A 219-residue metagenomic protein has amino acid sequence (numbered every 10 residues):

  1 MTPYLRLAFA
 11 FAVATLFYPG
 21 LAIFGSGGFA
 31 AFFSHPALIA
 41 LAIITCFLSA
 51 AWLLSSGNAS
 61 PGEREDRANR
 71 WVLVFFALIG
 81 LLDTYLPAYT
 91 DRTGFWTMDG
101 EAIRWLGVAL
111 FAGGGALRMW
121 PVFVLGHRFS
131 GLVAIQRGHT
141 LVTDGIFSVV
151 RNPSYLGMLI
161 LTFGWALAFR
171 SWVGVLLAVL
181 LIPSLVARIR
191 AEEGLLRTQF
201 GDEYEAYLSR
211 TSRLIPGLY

Functional and structural regions predicted by a protein language model:
M1-L132, Q136, G164-L195, Q199-D202 (+1 more regions): Membrane-anchoring alpha-helices and their flanking helix-loop junctions
L132-G157: Active-site-proximal inter-transmembrane loops
L159-L161: PRPP/pyrophosphate-binding module of the type I phosphoribosyltransferase fold
